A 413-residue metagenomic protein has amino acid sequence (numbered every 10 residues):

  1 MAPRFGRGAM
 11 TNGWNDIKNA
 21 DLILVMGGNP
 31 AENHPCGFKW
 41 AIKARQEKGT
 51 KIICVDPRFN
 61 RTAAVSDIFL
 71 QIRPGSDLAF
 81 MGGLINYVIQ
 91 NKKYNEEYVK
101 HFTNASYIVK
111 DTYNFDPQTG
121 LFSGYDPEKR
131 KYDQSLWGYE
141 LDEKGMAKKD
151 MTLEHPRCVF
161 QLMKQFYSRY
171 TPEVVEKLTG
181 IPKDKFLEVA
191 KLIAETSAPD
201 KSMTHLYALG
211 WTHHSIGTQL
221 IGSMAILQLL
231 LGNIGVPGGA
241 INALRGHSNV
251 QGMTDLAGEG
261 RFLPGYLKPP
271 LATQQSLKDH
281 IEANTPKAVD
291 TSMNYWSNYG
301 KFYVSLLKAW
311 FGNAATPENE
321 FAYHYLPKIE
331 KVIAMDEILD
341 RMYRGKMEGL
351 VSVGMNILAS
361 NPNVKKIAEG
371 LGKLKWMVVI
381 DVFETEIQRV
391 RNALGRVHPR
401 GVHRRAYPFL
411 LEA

Functional and structural regions predicted by a protein language model:
M1-A2, P35-F38, A63-D67, M81-G83 (+6 more regions): Short acidic, glycine/serine/threonine-rich loops at helix termini
M1-A41, T50, V159, K177 (+1 more regions): Extended redox/cofactor-interaction regions of prokaryotic respiratory oxidoreductases
I52, T119, A208: Aromatic-residue-lined binding/catalytic grooves and analogous aromatic/hydrophobic interfacial grooves in multimeric
V55-R61, D381-E386: Short, polar loop motifs at secondary-structure junctions
R58, S76, Y167, A194-M203 (+7 more regions): Secondary-structure capping and boundary motifs in well-ordered enzyme cores
N60-P199, I281, P286-D290, N294-Y299: Long, well-ordered, tryptophan-enriched scaffold segments
Y94-K100, D200-T204, G235-L244: Flexible, glycine/charged-enriched surface loops at secondary-structure junctions
H101-S106, L192-I193, A208-G210, A240-Q251: A glycine-rich phosphate-binding loop feature that marks nucleotide/adenosyl-phosphate handling sites
